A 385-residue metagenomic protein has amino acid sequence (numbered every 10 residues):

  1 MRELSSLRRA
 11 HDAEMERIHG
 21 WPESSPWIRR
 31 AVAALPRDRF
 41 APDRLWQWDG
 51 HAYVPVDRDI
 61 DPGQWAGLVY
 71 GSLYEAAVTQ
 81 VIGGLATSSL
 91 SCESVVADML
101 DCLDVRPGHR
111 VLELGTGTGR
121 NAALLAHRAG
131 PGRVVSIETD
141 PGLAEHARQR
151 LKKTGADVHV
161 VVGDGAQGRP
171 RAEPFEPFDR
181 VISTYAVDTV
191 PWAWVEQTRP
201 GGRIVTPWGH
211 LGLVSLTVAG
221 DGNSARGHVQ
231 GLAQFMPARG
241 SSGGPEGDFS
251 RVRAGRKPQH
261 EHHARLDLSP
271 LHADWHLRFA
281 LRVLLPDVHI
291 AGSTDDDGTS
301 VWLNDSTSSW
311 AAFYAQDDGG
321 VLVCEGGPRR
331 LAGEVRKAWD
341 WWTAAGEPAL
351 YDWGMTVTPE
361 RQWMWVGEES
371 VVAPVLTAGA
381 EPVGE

Functional and structural regions predicted by a protein language model:
R2-L112, N121, L143, D317 (+1 more regions): Class I SAM-dependent transferase core
R17-S24, Y53-P55, A166-E176, D221-S224: Intrinsically disordered, low-complexity coil segments
P22, P36-F40, S183, W339 (+1 more regions): Short amphipathic alpha-helical segments enriched in hydrophobics
Q47, P141, G165-Q167, L211 (+1 more regions): Residue-level detector of flexible, active-site-proximal loop/helix-junction positions within diverse enzyme catalytic
S88-V205, T217: Conserved nucleotide-cofactor-binding alpha/beta core module
I182-G298, A378-V383: Class I SAM-binding transferase module
V218, L281-E385: C-terminal lobe and adjacent flexible extensions of AdoMet/dcAdoMet transferase-like proteins
